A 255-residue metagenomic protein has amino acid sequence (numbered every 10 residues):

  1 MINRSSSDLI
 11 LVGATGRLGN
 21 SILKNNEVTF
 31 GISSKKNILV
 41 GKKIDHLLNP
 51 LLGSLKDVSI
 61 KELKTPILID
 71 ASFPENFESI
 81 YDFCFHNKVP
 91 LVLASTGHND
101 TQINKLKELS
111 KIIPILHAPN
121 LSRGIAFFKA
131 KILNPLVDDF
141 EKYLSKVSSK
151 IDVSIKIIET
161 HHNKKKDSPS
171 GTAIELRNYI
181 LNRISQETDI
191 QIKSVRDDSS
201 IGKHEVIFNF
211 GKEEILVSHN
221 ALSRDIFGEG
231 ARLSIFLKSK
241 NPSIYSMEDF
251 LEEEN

Functional and structural regions predicted by a protein language model:
I2-S59, E141-N255: C-terminal substrate-binding/catalytic lobe of Rossmann-fold NAD(P)-dependent oxidoreductases
D8, P90-V92, P114-L116: Proline-centered loop/turn at the N-terminus of a beta-strand
K24-T29, K64, N87-V89, K111-I112: Short glycine/proline-enriched coil/turn segments at helix->beta-strand junctions
V58-A94, I103-K105: Rossmann-fold NAD(P) dinucleotide-binding segment
L68, L93, A118, K193-V195 (+1 more regions): Thr-Gly-centered strand-to-loop micro-motif
E75, D82, S95-A118, R123-A126 (+1 more regions): Rossmann-fold NAD(P)-binding glycine/threonine-rich loop
E78, I103, F128-A130, P169-A173 (+1 more regions): Conserved strand-to-helix beginnings and helix N-cap segments that scaffold or border functional pockets
